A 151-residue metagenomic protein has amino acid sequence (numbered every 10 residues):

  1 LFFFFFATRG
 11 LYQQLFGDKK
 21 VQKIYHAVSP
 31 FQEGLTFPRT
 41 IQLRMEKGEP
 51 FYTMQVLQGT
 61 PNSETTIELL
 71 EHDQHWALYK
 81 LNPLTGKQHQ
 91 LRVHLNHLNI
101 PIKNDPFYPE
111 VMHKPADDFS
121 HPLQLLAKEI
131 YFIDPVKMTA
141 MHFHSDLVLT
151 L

Functional and structural regions predicted by a protein language model:
L1-L151: RNA pseudouridine synthases
